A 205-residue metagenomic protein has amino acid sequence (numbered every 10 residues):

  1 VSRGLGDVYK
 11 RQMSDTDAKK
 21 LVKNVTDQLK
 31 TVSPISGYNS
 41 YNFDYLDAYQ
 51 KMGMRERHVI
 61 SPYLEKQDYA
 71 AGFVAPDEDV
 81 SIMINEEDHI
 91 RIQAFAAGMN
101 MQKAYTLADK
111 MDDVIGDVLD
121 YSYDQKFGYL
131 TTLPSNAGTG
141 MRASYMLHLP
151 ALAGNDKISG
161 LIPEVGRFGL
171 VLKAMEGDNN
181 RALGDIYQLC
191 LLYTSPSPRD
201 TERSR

Functional and structural regions predicted by a protein language model:
V1-Y9, Y193-S204: Single conserved hydrophobic/aromatic residue that forms the stacking wall/gate of nucleotide- or nucleobase-binding
R3, D7, S81-F95: Residues forming anionic-ligand binding surfaces in small-molecule and nucleic-acid pockets of primarily soluble enzymes
D17-I82, G98, Q102-K110, N155 (+1 more regions): N-terminal low-complexity, intrinsically disordered segments
I35-Y41, D120-Y129, V171-N179: Flexible, glycine/charged-enriched surface loops at secondary-structure junctions
L107-T131: Short, hydrophobic/aliphatic alpha-helical segments
I115, A143-K173: Signal/transit-peptide handling
Y129-Y145: Conserved phosphate/anionic-ligand binding catalytic regions in large, soluble enzymes, centered on
L161-S195: A structural-propensity feature for long, helix-poor, extended segments
